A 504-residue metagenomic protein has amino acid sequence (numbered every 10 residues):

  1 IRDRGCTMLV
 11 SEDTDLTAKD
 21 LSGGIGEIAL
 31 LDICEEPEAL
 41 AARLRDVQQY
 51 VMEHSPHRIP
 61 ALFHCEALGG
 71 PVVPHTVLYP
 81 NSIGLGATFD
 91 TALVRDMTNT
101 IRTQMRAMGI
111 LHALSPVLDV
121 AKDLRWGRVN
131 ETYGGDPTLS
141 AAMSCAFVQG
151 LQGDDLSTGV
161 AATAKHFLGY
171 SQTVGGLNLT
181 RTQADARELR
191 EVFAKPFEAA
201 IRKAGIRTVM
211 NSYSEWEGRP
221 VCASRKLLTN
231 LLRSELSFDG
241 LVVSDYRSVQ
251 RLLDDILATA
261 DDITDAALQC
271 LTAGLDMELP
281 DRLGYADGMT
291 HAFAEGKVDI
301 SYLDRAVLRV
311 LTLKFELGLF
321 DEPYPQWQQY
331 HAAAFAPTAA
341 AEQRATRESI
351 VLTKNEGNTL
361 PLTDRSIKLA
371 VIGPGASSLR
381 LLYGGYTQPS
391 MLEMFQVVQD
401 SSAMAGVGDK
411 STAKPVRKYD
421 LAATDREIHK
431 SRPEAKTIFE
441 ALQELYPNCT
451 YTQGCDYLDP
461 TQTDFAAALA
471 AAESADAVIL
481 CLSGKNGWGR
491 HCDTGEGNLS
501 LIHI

Functional and structural regions predicted by a protein language model:
I1-I502: Glycoside hydrolase catalytic-domain context in secreted enzymes
